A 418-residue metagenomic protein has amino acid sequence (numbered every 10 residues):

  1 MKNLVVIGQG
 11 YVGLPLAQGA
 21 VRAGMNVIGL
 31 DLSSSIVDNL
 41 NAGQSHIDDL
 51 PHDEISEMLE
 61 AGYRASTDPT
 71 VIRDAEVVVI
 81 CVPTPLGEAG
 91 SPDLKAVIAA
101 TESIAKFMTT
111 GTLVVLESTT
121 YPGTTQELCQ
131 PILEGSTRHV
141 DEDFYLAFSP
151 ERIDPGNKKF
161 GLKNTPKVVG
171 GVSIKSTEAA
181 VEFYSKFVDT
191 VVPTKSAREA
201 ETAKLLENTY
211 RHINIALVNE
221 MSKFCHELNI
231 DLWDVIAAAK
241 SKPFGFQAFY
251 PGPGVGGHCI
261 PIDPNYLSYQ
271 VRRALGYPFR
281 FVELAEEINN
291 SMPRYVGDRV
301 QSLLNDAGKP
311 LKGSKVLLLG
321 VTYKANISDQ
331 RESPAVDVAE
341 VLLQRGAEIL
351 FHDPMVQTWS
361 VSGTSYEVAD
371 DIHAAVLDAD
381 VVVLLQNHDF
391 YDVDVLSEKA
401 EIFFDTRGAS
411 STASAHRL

Functional and structural regions predicted by a protein language model:
M1-L418: Structural/interface elements that position substrates and couple domains in central-metabolism enzymes
